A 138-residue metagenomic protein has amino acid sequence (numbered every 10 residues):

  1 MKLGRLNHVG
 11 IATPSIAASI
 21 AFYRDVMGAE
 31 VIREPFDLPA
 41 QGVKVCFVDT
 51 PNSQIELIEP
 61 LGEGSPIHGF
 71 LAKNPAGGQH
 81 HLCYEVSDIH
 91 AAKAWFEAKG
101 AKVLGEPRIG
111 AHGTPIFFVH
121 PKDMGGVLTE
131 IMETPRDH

Functional and structural regions predicted by a protein language model:
M1, I11-Q54, A92-T114, V119: Core segments of cupin and vicinal oxygen chelate
M1-A18, G77-V86, P135-H138: N-terminal beta-strand motif that seeds the catalytic metal site of vicinal oxygen chelate
L6, T13, Y23, V48 (+5 more regions): Short, structured motif recognition centered on aromatic/hydrophobic residues
R33-E34, G64-G69: A short, acidic/glycine-rich surface segment
P51-I55, G62-G64, I89: Short, charged/polar surface micro-motifs in flexible loops or helix N-caps
G64-P66, G110, T134: Serine-centered coil/turn micro-motif
A72-A98: Short, solvent-exposed interaction modules
